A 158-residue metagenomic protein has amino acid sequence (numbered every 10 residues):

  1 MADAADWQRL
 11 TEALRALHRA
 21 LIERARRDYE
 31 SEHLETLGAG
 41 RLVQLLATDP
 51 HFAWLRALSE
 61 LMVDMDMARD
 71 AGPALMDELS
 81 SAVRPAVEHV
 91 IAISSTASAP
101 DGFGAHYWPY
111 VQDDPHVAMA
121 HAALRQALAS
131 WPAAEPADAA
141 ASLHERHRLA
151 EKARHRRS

Functional and structural regions predicted by a protein language model:
M1-S158: Surface-exposed peri-terminal alpha-helical interaction modules
